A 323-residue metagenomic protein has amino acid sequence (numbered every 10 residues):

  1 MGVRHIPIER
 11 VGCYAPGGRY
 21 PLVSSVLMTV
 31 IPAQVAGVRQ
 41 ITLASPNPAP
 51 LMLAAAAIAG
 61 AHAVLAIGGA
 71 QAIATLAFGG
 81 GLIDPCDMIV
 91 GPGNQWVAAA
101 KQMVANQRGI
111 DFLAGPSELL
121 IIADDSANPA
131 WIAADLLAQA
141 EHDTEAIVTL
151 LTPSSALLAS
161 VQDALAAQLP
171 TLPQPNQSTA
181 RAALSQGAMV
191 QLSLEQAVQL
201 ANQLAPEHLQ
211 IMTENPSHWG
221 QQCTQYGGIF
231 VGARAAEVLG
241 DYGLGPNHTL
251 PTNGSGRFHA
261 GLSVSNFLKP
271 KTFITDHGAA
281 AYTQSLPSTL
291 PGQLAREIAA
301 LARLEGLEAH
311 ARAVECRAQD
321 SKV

Functional and structural regions predicted by a protein language model:
M1-A55: Conserved small-residue-rich beta-alpha loop and adjacent elements that most often cradle the phosphate/pyrophosphate
V23-S24, Q34-P46, D124-W131, L137-Q174: Glycine-rich phosphate/diphosphate-binding loop of Rossmann-like nucleotide-binding domains
P46-P50, I67-A74, P216: Short acidic loop-to-helix transition motifs that present clustered carboxylates
G60-I147: Conserved NAD(P)+-binding/catalytic subdomain of aldehyde/semialdehyde dehydrogenases
C86, G109, A146-L151, T171-A182 (+2 more regions): Flexible, glycine/charged-enriched surface loops at secondary-structure junctions
E145-L262: NAD(P)-dependent aldehyde/semialdehyde dehydrogenase
H218-V323: C-terminal segments
